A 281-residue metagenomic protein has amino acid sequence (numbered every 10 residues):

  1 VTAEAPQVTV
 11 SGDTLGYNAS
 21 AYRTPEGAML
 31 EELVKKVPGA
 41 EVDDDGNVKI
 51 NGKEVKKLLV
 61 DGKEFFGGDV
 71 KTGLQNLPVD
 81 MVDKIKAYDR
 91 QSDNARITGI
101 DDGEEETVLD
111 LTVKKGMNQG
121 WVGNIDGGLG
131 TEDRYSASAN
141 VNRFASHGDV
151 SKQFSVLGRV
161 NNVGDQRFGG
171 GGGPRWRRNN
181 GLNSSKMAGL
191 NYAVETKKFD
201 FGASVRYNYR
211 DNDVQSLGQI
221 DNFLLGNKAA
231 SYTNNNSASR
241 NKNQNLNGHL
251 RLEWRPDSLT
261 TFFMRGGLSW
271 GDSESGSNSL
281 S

Functional and structural regions predicted by a protein language model:
E4-N278: Membrane-proximal, glycine/serine-rich, low-complexity loop/turn segments characteristic of large bacterial
